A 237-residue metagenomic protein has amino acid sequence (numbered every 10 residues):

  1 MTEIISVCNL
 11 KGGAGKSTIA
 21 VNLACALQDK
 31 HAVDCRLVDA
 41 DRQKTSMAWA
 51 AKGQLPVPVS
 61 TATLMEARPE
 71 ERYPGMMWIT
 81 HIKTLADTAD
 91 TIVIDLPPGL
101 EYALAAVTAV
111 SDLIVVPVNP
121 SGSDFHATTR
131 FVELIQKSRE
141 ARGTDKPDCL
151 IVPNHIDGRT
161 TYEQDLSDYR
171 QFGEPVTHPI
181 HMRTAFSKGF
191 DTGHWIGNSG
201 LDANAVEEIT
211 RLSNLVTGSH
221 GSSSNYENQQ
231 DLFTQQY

Functional and structural regions predicted by a protein language model:
I4-A14, L23, Q28-V93, P98 (+2 more regions): P-loop/Walker-type NTP enzyme "switch/lid" segment
K16-T18: Walker A/P-loop
R36-L37, I94, V116, I151-P153: Structural beta-sheet core signal
E101-G122: Inter-motif core of Ras-like GTPase G domains
T128-T144, N154: Conserved C-terminal guanine-recognition region of P-loop GTPase G domains, centered on the G4
H155-I196: Beta-strand-loop-alpha "switch" segments that mediate conformational coupling across diverse proteins
F190-T210: C-terminal boundary of histidine-terminating zinc-finger modules
